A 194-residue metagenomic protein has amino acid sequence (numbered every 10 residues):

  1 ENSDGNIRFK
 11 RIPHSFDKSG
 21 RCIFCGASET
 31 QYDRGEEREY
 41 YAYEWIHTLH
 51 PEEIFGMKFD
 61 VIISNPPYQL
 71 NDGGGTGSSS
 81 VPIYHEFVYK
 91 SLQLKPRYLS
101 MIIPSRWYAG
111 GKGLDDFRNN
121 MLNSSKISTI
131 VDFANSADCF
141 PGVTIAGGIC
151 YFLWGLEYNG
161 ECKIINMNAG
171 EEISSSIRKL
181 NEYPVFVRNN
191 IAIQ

Functional and structural regions predicted by a protein language model:
E1, D60-V61, L70-D138, Y151-L153: Conserved Class I SAM-dependent methyltransferase catalytic core
E1-E44, D60, S64-N65: Conserved S-adenosyl-L-methionine
G5-H14, W45-E53, G77, E86-Y89 (+1 more regions): Catalytic micro-motifs at enzyme active sites that drive phosphoryl/nucleotidyl and oxygen chemistry
C25-S28, F133, W154-E157: Structured loops at beta-to-helix junctions and adjacent beta-edge loops in soluble globular domains
T30-D33, S125-D132, N159-I164: Short secondary-structure capping/junction motifs at helix and strand boundaries
Y41-G74, S78-S79: Long, charge-rich boundary regions
E53, M57, S136-Q194: C-terminal substrate-recognition regions of SAM-dependent nucleic acid methyltransferases
